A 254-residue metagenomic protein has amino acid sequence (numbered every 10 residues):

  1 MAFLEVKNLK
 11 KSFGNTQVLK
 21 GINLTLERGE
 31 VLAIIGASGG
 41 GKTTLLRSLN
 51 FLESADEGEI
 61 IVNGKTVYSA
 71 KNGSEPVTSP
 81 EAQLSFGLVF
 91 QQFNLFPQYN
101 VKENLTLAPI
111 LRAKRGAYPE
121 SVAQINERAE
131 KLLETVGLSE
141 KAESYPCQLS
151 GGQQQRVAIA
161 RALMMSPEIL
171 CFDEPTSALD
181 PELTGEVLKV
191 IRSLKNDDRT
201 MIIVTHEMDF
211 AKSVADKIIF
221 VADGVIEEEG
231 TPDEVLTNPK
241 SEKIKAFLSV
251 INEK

Functional and structural regions predicted by a protein language model:
N50: Helix-to-loop junction immediately C-terminal to a conserved catalytic motif
V67-G87, V122-A123, V235-P239: ABC ATPase NBD coupling module
Y145-L149, Q153: Conserved ABC ATPase signature
M164-E168: A short, proline-enriched helix->beta-strand linker immediately N-terminal to the Walker B motif in ABC-type P-loop
L170-D173: Catalytic Walker B motif of ABC-type/P-loop ATPase nucleotide-binding domains
E229-G230: ABC ATPase "signature
